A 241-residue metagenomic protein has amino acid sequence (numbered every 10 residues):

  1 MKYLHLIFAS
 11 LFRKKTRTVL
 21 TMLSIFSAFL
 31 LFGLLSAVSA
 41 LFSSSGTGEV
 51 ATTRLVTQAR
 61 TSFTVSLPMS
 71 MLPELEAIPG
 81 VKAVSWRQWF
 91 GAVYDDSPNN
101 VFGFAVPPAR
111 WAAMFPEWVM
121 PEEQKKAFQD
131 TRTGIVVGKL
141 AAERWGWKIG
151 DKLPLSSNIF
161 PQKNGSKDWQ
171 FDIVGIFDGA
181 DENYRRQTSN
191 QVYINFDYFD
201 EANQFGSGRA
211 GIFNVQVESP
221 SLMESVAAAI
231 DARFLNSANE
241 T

Functional and structural regions predicted by a protein language model:
M1-H5, A9, A40, L55 (+4 more regions): Alpha-helical membrane and juxtamembrane elements of multi-pass inner-membrane transport and channel proteins
M1-L31: N-terminal Sec/SRP start-transfer signal
S10-L11, S45, Q216, R233: Amphipathic alpha-helical segments that mediate coupling or scaffolding at interfaces
F26-F104, P108, M120-T131, E143 (+3 more regions): Hydrophobic, regular-secondary-structure patches
T52-R54, S70, D96-V101, D130-R132 (+4 more regions): Extracytoplasmic
R54-Q58, S85, N100-A105, G134-V136 (+4 more regions): Soluble periplasmic/extracytoplasmic beta-strand elements of cell-envelope proteins
I78, P98, A141, I159-T241: Mechanotransmission and gating elements of multispan inner-membrane complexes involved in transport and envelope
W111-V137, A142-E143, K148-L155, N183: Diglycine-centered glycine-rich loop/turn motifs
